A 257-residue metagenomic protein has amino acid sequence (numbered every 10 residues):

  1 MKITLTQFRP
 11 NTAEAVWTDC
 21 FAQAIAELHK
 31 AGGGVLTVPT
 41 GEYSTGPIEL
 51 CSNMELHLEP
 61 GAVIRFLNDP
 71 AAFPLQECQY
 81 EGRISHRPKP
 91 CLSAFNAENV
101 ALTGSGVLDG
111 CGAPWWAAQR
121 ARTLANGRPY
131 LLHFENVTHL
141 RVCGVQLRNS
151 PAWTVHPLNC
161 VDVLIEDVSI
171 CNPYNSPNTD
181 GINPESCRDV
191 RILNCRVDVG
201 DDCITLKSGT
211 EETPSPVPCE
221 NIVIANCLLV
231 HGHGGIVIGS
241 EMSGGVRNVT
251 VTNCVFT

Functional and structural regions predicted by a protein language model:
M1-T257: Extracellular/periplasmic carbohydrate-active domains that bind, remodel, or depolymerize complex polysaccharides
